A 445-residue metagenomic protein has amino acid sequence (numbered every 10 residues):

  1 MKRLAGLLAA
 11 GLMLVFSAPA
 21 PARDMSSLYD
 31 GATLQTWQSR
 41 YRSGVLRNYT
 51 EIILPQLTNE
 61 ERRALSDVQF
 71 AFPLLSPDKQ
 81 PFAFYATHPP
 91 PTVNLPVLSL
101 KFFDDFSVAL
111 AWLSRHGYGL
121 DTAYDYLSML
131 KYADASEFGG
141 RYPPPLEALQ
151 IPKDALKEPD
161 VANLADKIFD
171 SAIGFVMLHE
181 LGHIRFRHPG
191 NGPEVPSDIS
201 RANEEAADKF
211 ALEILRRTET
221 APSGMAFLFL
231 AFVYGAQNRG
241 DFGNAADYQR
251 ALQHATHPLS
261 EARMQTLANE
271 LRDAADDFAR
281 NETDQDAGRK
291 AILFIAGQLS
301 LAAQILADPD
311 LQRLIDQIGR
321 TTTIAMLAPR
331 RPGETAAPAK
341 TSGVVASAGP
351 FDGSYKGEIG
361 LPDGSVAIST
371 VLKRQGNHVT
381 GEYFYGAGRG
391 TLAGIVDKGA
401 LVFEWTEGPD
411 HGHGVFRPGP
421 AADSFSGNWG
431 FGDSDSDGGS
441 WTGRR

Functional and structural regions predicted by a protein language model:
M1-L8: Bacterial N-terminal signal peptides that target proteins for export
A9-L14: Hydrophobic helical h-region of N-terminal Sec-dependent signal peptides in bacterial secretory/periplasmic proteins
A22-T92, P96-F102, L146-I151, K157-V161 (+5 more regions): C-terminal capping/extension segments of zinc metalloprotease domains
F103-A165: Mixed-charge, low-complexity intrinsically disordered segments
F175-H188: Active-site recognition of the HExxH zinc-binding catalytic motif
G192-V195: Zinc-dependent metallopeptidase catalytic helix centered on the HExxH motif and its immediate flanking segment
G343-R445: Central antiparallel beta-sheet cores of small beta-barrel/beta-sandwich binding domains
